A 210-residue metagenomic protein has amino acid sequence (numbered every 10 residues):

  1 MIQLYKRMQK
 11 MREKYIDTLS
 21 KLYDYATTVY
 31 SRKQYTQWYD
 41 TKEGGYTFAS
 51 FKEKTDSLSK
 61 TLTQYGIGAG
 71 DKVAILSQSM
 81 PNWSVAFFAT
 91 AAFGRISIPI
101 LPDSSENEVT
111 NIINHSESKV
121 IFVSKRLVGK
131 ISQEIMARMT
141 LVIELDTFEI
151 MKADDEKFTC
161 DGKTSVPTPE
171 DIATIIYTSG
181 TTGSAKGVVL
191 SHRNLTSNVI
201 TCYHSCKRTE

Functional and structural regions predicted by a protein language model:
R12-Y35, E53: A short N-terminal helical cap/helix-turn-helix that marks the beginning of AMP-binding/adenylate-forming
A26, F51, T55-L58, L62 (+7 more regions): Adenylate-forming
S31-Q34, F158-Y177, S184, R208-E210: Conserved pre-ATP/AMP-binding loop-to-beta segment of ANL
Y35-G66, D71-M80, S84-F88, S105-T110 (+1 more regions): Conserved AMP-binding/adenylate-forming core of the ANL superfamily
D40, V128-P169: ANL superfamily adenylate-forming
G45-A49, A173-I200: Conserved AMP-binding A3 loop
Q78-I98, P102-E106, N114-V120, S184 (+1 more regions): A short helix-loop-beta submotif of the ANL/AMP-binding
P102-E134, N198-E210: Conserved ATP-dependent adenylate/AMP-binding module captured primarily in the ANL superfamily
